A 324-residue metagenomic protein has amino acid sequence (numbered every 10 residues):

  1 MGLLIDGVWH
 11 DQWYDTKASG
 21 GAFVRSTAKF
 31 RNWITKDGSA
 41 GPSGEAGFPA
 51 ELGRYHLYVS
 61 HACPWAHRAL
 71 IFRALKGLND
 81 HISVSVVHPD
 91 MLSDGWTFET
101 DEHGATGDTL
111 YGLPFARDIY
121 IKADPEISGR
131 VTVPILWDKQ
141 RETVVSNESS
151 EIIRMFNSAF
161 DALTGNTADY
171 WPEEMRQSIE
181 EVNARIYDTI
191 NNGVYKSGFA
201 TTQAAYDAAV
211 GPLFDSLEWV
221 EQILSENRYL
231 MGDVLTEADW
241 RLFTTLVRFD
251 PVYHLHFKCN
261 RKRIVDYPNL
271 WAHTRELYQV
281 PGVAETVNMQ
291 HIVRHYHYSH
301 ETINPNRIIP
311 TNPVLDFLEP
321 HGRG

Functional and structural regions predicted by a protein language model:
M1-G324: C-terminal alpha-helical interaction module
